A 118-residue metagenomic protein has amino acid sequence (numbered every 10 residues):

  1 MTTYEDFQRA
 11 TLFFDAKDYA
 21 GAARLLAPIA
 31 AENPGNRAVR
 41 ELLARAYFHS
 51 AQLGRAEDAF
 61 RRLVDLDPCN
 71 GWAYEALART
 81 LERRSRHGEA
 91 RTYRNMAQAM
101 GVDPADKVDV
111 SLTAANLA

Functional and structural regions predicted by a protein language model:
T2-E32: Alpha-helical segment of the N-proximal tetratricopeptide repeat
D15-A16, H49, R83-R84, M100: Register position in tetratricopeptide repeats
P28-A31, R61-D65, Q98-A99: Conserved structural position within tetratricopeptide repeats
L42, A76, V110-S111: Canonical tetratricopeptide repeat
